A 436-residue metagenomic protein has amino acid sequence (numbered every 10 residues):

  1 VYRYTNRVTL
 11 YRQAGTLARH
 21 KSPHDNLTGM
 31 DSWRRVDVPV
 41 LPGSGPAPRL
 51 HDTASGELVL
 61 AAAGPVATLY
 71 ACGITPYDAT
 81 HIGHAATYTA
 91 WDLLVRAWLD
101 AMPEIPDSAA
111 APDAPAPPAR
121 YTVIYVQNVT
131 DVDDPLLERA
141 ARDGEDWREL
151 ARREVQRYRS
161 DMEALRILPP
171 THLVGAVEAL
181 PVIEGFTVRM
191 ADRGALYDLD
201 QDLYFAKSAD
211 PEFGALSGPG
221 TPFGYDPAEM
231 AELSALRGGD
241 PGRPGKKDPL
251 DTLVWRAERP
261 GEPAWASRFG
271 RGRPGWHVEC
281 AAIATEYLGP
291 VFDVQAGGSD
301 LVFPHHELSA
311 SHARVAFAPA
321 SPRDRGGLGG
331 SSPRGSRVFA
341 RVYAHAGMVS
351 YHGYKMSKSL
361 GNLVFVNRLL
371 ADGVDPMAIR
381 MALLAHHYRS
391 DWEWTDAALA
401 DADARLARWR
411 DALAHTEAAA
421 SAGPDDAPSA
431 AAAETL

Functional and structural regions predicted by a protein language model:
N6-T9, H20-A310, R314-H345, K358 (+5 more regions): NTP-dependent nucleotidyl-transfer catalytic core
L10-G15: Charged/polar low-complexity intrinsically disordered segments
Y351, K355-L413: A conserved active-site cap/scaffold subdomain adjacent to cofactor or substrate pockets
A407-R410, S429-L436: Core structural elements
